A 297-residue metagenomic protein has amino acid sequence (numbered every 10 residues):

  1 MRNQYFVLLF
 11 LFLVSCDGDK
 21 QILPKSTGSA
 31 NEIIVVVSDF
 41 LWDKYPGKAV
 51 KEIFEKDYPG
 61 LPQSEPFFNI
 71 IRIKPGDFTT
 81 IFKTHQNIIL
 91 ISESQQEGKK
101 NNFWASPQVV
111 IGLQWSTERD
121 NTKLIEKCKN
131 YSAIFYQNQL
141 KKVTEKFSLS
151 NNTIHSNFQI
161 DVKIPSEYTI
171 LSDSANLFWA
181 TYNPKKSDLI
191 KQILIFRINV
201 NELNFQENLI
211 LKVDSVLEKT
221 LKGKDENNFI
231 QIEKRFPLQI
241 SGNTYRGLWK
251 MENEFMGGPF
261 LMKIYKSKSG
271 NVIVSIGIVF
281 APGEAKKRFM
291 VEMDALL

Functional and structural regions predicted by a protein language model:
R2-L8: Sec-dependent signal peptide recognition, specifically the positively charged N-region followed immediately by
F12-S15: C-terminal motif of bacterial Sec signal peptides marking the signal peptidase cleavage site
D19-V110, W115-K123: Start-of-domain marker
K20-Q21, T27-G28, I34-F40, K56 (+1 more regions): Secretory pathway targeting signatures of secreted, lumenal, and periplasmic proteins
V37-W42, I91-E97, P184-K186, R197-N201 (+1 more regions): Short, flexible beta-strand-to-coil junctions
I73-R119, E218-V272, E284-K287, D294: Signature of long, low-cysteine stretches enriched in small and polar/charged residues
T122-K146, S166-Y168, I273-L297: Surface-exposed amphipathic alpha-helical segments
S150-D161: Short aromatic-glycine motifs in intrinsically disordered, low-complexity regions
